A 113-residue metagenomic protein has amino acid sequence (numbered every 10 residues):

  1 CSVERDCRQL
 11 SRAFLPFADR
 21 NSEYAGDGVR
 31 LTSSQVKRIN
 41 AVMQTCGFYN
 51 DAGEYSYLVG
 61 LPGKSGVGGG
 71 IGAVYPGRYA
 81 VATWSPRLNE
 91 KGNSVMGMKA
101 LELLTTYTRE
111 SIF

Functional and structural regions predicted by a protein language model:
C1-R12: A small/polar active-site loop signature that marks catalytic segments
F17-F113: Structured C-terminal helix/loop/strand segments within mature extracytoplasmic catalytic/sensor domains
